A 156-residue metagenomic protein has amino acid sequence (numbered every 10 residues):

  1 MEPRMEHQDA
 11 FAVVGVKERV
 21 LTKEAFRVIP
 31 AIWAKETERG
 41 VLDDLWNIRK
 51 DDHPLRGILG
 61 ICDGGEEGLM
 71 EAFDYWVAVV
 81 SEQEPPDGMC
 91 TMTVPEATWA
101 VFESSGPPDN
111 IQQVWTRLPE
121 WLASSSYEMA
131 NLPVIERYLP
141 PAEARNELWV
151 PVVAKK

Functional and structural regions predicted by a protein language model:
M1-K156: A solvent-exposed interaction/effector surface
